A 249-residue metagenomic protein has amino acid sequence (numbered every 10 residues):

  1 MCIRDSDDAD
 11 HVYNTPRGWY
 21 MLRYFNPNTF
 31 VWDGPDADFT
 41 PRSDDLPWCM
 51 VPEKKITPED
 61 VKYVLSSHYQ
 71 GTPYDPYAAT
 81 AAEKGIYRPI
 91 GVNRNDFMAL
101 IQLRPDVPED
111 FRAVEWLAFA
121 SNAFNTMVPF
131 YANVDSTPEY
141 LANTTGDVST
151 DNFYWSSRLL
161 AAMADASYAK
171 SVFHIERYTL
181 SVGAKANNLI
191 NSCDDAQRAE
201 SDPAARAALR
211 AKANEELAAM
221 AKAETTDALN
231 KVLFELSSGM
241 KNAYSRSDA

Functional and structural regions predicted by a protein language model:
R4-A249: C-terminus-biased signal that marks the final domain/tail of proteins
